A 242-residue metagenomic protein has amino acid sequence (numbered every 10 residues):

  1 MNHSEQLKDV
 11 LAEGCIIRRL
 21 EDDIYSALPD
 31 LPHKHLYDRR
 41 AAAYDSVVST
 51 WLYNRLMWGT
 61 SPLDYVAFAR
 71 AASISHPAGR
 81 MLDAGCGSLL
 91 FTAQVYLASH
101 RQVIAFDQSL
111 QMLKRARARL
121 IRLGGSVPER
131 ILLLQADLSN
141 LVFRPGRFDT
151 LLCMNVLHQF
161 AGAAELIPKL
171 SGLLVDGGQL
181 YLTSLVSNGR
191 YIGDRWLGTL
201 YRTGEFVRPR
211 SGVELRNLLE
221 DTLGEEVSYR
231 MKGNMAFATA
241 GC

Functional and structural regions predicted by a protein language model:
N2-R19: Short acidic, Pro/Gly- and aromatic-enriched capping/linker segments at domain boundaries
I16-S75, Q94: Conserved class I S-adenosyl-L-methionine
L82-N140: Class I SAM-dependent methyltransferase SAM/SAH-binding core
L152: A conserved beta-strand element that flanks and buttresses the S-adenosyl-L-methionine
N155-V156: Short catalytic micro-motifs in class I SAM-dependent methyltransferases
A164-D176: A short glycine-rich, Lys/Arg-flanked "PGG" loop and its adjoining helix->strand segment in the class I
Y181-A236: C-terminal alpha-helical "lid/dimerization" subdomain adjacent to the S-adenosyl-L-methionine
A238-C242: C-terminal lobe and adjacent flexible extensions of AdoMet/dcAdoMet transferase-like proteins
